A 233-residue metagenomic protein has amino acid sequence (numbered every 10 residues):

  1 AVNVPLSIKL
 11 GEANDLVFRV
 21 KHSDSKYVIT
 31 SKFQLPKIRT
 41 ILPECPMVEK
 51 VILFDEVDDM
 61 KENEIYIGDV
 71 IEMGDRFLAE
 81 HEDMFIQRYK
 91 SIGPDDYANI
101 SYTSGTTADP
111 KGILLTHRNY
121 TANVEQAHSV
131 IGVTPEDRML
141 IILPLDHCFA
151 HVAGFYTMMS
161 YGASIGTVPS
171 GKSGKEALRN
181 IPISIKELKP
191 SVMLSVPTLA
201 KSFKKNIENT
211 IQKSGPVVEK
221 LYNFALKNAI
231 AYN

Functional and structural regions predicted by a protein language model:
A1-N3, V20, Y120, T157-M158: Short hydrophobic alpha-helical segments of the AMP-binding
V2-M73, Q87: Structural core segment of the AMP-binding/adenylate-forming
S7-K9, L143-C148: Conserved AMP-binding
V28, Y97, T103-T106, M139 (+2 more regions): Conserved S/T- and glycine-rich ATP-binding loop of Class I adenylate-forming
L53, E72-Y102, D109, G132-R138: Conserved pre-ATP/AMP-binding loop-to-beta segment of ANL
A98-V124: Conserved AMP-binding A3 loop
T121-R138, L145-N233: Conserved AMP-binding/adenylation subdomain of ANL enzymes
